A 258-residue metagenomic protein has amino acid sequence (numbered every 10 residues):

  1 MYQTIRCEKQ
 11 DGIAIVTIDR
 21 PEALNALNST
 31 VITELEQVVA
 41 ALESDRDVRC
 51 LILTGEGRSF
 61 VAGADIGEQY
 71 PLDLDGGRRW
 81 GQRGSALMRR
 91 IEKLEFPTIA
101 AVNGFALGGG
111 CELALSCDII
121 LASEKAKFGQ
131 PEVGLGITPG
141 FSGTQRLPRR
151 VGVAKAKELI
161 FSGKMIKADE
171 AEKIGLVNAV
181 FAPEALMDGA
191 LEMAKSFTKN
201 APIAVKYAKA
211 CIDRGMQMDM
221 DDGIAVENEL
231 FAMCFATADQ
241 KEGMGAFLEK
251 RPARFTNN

Functional and structural regions predicted by a protein language model:
M1-E56, R89: Conserved CoA-thioester-binding segment of acyl-CoA-metabolizing enzymes
M1-Y2, G245-N258: Terminal low-complexity tails and localization/encapsulation signals of metabolic enzymes
V16, R20, E34-L35, L53 (+7 more regions): Terminal peptide-recognition signature
P21, L121-A126, V177-A225, E229-M233 (+2 more regions): C-terminal long alpha-helix characteristic of the crotonase
A40, D47, G55-R90, A106 (+2 more regions): Glycine- (often His-adjacent) and acidic-residue-rich active-site loop that binds/positions the CoA thioester
A86-K93, A101, L107-F161, K173-I174 (+1 more regions): CoA-thioester-processing core
K164-D169: Short, glycine/polar-rich helix-capping loops at beta-to-alpha or helix-loop-helix junctions that flank or form
